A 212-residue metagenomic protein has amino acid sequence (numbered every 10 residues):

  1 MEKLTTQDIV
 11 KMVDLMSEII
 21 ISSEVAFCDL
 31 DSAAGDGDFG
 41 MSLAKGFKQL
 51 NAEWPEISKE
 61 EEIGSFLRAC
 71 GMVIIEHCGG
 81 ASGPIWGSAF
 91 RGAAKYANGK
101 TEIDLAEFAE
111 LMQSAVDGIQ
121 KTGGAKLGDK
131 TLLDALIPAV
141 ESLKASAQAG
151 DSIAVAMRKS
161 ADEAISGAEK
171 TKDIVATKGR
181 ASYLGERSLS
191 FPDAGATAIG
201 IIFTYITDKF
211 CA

Functional and structural regions predicted by a protein language model:
M1-A212: N-terminal loops that bind phosphate or other acidic moieties and the adjacent beta-alpha structural core
